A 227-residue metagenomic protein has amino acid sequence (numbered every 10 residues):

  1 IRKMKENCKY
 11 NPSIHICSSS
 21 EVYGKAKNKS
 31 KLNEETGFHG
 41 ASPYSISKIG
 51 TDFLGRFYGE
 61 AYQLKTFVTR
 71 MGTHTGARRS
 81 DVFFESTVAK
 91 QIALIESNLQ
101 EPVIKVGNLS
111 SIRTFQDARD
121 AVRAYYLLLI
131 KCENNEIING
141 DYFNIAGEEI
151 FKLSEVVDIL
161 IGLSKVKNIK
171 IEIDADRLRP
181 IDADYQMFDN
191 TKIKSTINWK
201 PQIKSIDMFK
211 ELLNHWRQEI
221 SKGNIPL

Functional and structural regions predicted by a protein language model:
I1, K5, L129-E133, S164: Protein kinase-like catalytic domain
R2, E6-S13, E21-V68, T75 (+1 more regions): Catalytic helix-loop patch of NAD(P)-dependent Rossmann-fold dehydrogenases
I14-H15, T66, I104, I171: Hydrophobic/aromatic residues located in beta-strands of well-ordered beta-sheets within soluble catalytic
N28-K29, F53-T114, A118-L127, E148-L153 (+1 more regions): NAD(P)-dependent short-chain dehydrogenase/reductase
V103-I104, N108, G140-F143, F151-D158 (+2 more regions): C-terminal "lid/loop" region of Rossmann-like NAD(P)-dependent oxidoreductases
A118, Y142, D176-K200, K204 (+1 more regions): Conserved C-terminal active-site "lid" loop/helix of NAD(P)H-dependent oxidoreductases that clamps the redox cofactor
A121, Y125, I145, V156 (+2 more regions): Non-catalytic, hydrophobic alpha-helical segments
S205-L227: Amphipathic terminal alpha-helices
